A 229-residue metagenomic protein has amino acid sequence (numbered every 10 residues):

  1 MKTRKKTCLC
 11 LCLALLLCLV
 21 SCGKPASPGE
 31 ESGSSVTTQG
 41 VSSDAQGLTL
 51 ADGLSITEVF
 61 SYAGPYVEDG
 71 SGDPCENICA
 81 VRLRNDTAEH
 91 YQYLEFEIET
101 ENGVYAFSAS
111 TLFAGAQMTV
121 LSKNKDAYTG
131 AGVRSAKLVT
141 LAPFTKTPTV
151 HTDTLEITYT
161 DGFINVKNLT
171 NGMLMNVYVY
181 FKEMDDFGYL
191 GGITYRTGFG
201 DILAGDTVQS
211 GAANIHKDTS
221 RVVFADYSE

Functional and structural regions predicted by a protein language model:
M1-C10: Bacterial N-terminal signal peptides that target proteins for export
L17-S21: C-terminal motif of bacterial Sec signal peptides marking the signal peptidase cleavage site
C22-E30: Bacterial lipoprotein signal-peptidase II cleavage site
D44, N124-F163, N214-E229: Terminal connector regions
D73-A80, T158-F163: Short, solvent-exposed loop/turn segments enriched in Ser/Thr/Gly
R82-A88, N165-N171: Asparagine-centered strand-capping/turn motif at beta-strand->loop junctions
A88-G103, G172-Y189: Short acidic, flexible loop segments centered on an aromatic residue
G103-T129, Y189-K217: Intrinsically disordered, low-complexity Pro/Gly/Ser/Thr-rich segments with frequent PxxP/GP/PP motifs and embedded
